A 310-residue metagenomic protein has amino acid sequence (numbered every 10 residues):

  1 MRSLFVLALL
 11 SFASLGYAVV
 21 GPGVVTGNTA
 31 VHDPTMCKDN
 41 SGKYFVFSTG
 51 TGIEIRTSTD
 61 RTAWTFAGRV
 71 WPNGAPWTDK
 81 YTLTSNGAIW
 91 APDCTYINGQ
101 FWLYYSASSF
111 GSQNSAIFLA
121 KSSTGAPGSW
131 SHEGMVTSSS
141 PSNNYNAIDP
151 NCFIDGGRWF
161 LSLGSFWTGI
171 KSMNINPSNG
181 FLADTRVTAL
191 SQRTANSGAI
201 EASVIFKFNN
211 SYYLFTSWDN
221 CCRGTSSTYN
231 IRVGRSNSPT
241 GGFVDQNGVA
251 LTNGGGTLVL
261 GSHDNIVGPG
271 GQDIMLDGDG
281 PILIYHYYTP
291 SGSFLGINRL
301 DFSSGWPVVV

Functional and structural regions predicted by a protein language model:
R2-A18: Cleavable N-terminal signal peptides of Sec/SRP-targeted secreted and luminal proteins
A13-V310: Carbohydrate-active catalytic/glycan-binding domains of CAZyme proteins, especially the secreted or lumenal ectodomains
